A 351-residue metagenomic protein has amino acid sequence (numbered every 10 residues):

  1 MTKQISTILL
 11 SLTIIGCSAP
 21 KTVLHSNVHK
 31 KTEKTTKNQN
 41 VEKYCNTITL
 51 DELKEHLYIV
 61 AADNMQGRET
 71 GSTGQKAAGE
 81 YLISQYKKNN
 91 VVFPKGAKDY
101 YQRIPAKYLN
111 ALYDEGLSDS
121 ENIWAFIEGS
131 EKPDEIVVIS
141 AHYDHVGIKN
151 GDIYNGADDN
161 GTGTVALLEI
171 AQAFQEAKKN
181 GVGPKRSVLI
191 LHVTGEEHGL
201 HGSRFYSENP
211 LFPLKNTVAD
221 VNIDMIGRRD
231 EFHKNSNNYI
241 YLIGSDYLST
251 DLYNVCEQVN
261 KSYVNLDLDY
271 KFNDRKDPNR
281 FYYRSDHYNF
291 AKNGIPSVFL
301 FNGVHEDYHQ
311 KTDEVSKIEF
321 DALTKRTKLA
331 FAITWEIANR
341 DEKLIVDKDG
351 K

Functional and structural regions predicted by a protein language model:
I15-G16: C-terminal motif of bacterial Sec signal peptides marking the signal peptidase cleavage site
T36-A77, N89-K95, E306-Q310: N-terminal capping segment at the start of a domain
V60, Y86, Y113-G147: Acidic/His- and Gly-rich active-site-bordering loop/insert found across diverse amide/peptide-bond hydrolases
R68-I127: A non-catalytic alpha/beta surface segment that caps or lines the substrate-entry region of metallo-dependent hydrolase
I123, I139-H198, A330: Alpha-helical metal-binding/catalytic segments enriched in His/Glu/Asp
V193-S297, I345: Metal-dependent peptidase/peptidase-like ectodomains
P278-T324: Zn-dependent metallopeptidase/amidohydrolase metal-coordination segment
H305-K351: His/Asp/Glu-rich mid-to-C-terminal helical/loop segments that flank catalytic regions of hydrolases
